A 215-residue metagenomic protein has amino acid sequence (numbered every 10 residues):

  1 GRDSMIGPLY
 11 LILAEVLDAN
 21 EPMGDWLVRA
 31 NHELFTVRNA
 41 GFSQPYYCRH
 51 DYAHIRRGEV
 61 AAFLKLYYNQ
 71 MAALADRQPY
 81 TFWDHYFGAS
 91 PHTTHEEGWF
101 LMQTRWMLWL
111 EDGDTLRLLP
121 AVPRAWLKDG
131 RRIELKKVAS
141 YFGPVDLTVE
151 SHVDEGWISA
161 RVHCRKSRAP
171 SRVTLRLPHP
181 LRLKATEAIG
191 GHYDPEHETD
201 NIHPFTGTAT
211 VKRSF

Functional and structural regions predicted by a protein language model:
G1-D112, S171: Active-site core of glycosidic bond-cleaving carbohydrate-active enzymes
T94-D146, H152-D154: Catalytic cores of secreted or luminal carbohydrate-active enzymes
P144, E155-S159, R172, H197 (+1 more regions): Intrinsic-disorder/low-complexity, polar/charged segments enriched in Ser/Thr/Lys/Arg/Asp/Glu/Gln
L147-V149, G156-K166: Short, well-ordered beta-strand segments enriched in hydrophobic/aromatic residues
V149-S151, G190-P195: Short, exposed beta-strand/loop patches in secreted or surface proteins that constitute
H163-R182: Surface-exposed beta-strand/loop patches in extracellular or lumenal glycoproteins
L183-G190: Change to "...patches in solvent-exposed regions of secreted, membrane-anchored, or virion-exposed structural
P195-F215: C-terminal beta-strand-rich structural cap/linker in extracellular carbohydrate-active enzymes
